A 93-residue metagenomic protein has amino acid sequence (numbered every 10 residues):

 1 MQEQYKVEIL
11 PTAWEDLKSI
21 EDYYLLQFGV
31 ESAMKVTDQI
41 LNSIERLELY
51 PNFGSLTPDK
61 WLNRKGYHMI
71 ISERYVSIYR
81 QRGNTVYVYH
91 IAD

Functional and structural regions predicted by a protein language model:
M1-Q39: Arg/Lys-rich, positively charged N-terminal/basic patches that mediate binding to nucleic acids
E8, Y67-M69, V76: Generic alpha-helical hydrophobic packing signal
E21, L41-E48: Structural signal for well-ordered, non-membrane alpha-helices
V30-S32, L41, G83-V88: Non-catalytic interaction surface on structured domains
E45-I71: A short, surface-exposed loop/turn module that caps and links secondary-structure elements
S72-D93: Enriched for short, Lys/Arg-rich terminal
